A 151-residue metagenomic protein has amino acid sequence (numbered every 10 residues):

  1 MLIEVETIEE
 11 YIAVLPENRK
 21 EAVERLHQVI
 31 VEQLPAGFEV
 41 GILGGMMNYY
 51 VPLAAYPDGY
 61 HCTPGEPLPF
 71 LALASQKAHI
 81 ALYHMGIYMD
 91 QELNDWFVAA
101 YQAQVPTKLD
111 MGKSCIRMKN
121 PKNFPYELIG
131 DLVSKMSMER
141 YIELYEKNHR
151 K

Functional and structural regions predicted by a protein language model:
M1-K151: Charge-dense, helix-prone N-terminal extensions
